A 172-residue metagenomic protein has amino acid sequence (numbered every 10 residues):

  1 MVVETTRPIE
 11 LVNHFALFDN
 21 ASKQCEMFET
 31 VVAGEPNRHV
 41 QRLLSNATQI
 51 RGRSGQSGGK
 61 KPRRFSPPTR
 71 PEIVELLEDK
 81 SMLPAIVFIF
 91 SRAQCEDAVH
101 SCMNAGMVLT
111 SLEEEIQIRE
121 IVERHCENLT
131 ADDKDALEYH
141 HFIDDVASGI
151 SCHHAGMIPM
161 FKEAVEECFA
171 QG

Functional and structural regions predicted by a protein language model:
M1-M103, S151: Conserved interdomain linker/interface between the two RecA-like ATPase lobes of SF2 helicase motors
R92-G172: Conserved C-terminal RecA-like helicase domain
